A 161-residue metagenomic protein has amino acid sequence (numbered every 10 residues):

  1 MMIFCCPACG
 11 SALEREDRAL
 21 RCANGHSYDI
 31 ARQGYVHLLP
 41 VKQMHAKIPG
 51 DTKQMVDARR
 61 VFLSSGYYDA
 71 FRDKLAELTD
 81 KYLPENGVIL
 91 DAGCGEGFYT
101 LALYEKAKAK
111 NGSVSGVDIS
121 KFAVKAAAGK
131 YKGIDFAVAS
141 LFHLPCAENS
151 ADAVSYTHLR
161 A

Functional and structural regions predicted by a protein language model:
M1-I48: N-terminal auxiliary segments of SAM/dcSAM-dependent transferases
K53-A70: Class I SAM-dependent methyltransferase Rossmann-like catalytic core, especially the SAM/SAH-binding loop
N86-G95: Conserved class I S-adenosyl-L-methionine
E96-A109: Conserved SAM-binding loop of SAM-dependent methyltransferases across substrates and taxa, primarily the Class I
S120: Conserved SAM/SAH-binding beta-strand->alpha-helix loop
A127: Conserved SAM-binding loop
K132-F142: Conserved SAM-binding strand-loop segment of SAM-dependent methyltransferases
T157-A161: Conserved small/polar residues in nucleotide/adenosyl-binding loops
